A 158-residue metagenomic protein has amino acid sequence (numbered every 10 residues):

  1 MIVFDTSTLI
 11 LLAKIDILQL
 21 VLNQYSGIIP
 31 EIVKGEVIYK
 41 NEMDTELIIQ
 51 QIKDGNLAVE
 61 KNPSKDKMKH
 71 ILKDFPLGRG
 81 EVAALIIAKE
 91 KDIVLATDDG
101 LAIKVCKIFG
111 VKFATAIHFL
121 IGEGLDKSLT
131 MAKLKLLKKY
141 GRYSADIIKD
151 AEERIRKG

Functional and structural regions predicted by a protein language model:
M1-I93, G100, I108, L137 (+1 more regions): Active-site-proximal, substrate-binding regions of enzyme catalytic domains and RNA-binding/basic surfaces
V94-T97, A114-T115: Short hydrophobic alpha-helical runs that function as membrane-insertion/retention elements
I103-G158: Acidic, PIN/NYN-like endoribonuclease modules and their adjacent C-terminal/linker elements
